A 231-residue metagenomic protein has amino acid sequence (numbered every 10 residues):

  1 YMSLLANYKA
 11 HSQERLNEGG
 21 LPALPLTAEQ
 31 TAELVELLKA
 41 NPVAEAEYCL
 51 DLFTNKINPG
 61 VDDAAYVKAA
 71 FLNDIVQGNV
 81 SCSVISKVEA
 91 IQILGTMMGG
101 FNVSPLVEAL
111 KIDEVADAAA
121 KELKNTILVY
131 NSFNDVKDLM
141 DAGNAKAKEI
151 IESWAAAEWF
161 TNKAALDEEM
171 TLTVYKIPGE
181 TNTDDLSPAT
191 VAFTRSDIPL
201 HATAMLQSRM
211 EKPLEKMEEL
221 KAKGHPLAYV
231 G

Functional and structural regions predicted by a protein language model:
S3-A40, C49: Amphipathic alpha-helical packing elements
S12-R15, L38-P42, K56-G60, N79 (+3 more regions): Short, flexible helical or helix-coil boundary motifs
L16-N17, L38, V76, L110 (+1 more regions): Hydrophobic residues in alpha-helical segments
L21-L24, E47-D63, Q77, V84-G99 (+3 more regions): Structural detector for internal amphipathic alpha-helices that build alpha-solenoid repeat scaffolds
A28-E36, P59-G78, M98-K111, L128-M140: Amphipathic alpha-helical scaffolding segments comprising HEAT/armadillo-like alpha-solenoid repeats
T31, E45-A46, K68, K87 (+4 more regions): Short amphipathic alpha-helical segments that mediate assembly, nucleic-acid/protein binding, or membrane association
P42, C82-S83, I112-V115, N144: Short inter-helical turns and helix N-cap capping residues of alpha-solenoid HEAT/ARM repeat scaffolds
T96, L106, K111, A118-G231: Fe-S-dependent hydro-lyases/dehydratases of central metabolism
